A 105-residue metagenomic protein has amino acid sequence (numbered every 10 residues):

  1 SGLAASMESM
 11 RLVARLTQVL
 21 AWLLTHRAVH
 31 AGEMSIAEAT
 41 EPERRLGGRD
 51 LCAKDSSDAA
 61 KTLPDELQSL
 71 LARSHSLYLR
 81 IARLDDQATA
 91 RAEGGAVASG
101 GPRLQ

Functional and structural regions predicted by a protein language model:
S1-Q105: Surface-exposed peri-terminal alpha-helical interaction modules
